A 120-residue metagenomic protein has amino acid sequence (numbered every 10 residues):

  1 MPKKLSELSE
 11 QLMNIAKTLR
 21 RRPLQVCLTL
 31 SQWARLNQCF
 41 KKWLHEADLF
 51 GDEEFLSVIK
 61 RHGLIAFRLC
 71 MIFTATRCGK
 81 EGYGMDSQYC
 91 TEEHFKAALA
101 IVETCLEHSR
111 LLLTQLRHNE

Functional and structural regions predicted by a protein language model:
M1-E120: Phosphate-handling catalytic cores of nucleic-acid transaction enzymes
